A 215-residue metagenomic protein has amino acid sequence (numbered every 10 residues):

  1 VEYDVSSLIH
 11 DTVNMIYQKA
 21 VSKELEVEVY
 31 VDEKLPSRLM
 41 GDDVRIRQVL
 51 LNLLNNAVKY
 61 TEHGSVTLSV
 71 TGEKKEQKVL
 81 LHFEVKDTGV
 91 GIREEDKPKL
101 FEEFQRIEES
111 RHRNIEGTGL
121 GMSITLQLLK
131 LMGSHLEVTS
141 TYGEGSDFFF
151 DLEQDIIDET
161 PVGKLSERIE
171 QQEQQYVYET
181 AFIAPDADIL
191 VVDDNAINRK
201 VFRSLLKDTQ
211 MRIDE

Functional and structural regions predicted by a protein language model:
V1-D4, V21, E26-S37, D186: Conserved catalytic submotifs in the C-terminal HATPase_c
H10-S22: Short alpha-helical segment within the cytosolic histidine kinase core of two-component systems
Q18, V90-G91: Glycine-rich G1-box
S22, Y30, N52, V79 (+2 more regions): Disordered, acidic interdomain junction associated with two-component signaling
A57-V58: Short helix-loop "hinge" at the ATP-lid/N-box region of the Bergerat-fold HATPase_c
I92-R106: Short conserved segment of the HATPase_c
G133-T139: Glycine-rich ATP-binding loops of the HATPase_c
